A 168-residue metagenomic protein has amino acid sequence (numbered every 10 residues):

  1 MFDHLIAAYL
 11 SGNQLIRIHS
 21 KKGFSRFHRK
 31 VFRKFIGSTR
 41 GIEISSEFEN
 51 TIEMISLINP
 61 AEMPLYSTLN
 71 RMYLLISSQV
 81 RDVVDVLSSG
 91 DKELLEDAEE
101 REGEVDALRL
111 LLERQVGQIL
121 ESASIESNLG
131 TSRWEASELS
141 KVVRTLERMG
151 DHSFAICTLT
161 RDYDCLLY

Functional and structural regions predicted by a protein language model:
M1-L167: Cytosolic, long alpha-helical scaffolding segments
